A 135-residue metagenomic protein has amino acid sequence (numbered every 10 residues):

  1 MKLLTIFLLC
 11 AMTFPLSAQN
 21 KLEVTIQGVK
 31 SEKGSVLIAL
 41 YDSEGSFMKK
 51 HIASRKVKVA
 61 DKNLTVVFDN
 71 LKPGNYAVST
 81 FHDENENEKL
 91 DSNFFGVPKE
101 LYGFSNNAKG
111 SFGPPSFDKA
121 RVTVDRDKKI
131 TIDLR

Functional and structural regions predicted by a protein language model:
M1-K21: Bacterial Sec-dependent N-terminal signal peptides
N20-V29, I132: A short, amphipathic beta-strand motif
I26-K33, S43: Structural motif
S31, K72-P73, V124: Surface-exposed loops/turns
K62, V67, K72-N75: A glycine-anchored, Pro-Gly-centered beta-turn/N-cap motif
Y76-T80: A short tyrosine-centered beta-strand micro-motif
E86-L90: Acidic, glycine-anchored loop motifs typical of Ca2+
E100-R135: Extracellular beta-sheet/turn segments enriched in Thr/Pro/Gly and aliphatic residues
